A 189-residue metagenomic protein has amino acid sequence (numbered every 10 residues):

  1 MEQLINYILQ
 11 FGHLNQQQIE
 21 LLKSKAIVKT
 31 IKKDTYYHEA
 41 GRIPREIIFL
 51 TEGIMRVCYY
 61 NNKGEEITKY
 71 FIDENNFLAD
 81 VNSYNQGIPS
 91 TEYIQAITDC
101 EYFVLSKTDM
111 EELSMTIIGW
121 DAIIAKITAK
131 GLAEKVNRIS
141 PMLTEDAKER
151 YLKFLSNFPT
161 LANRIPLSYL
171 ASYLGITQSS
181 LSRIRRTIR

Functional and structural regions predicted by a protein language model:
M1-I27: Cyclic nucleotide-binding regulatory module and flanking cytosolic helices
K29, I48, Y70, Q95 (+3 more regions): Residues that recognize and position ribonucleotide moieties
Y36-A96: Cyclic nucleotide-binding regulatory domains
C58, D80-V81, E112-L113, F154 (+1 more regions): Residues that scaffold the ATP/ADP-binding catalytic core of kinase and kinase-like folds
N76-F77, D109, S180: Short, well-ordered alpha-helical scaffold segment located in the soluble/lumenal catalytic or ligand-binding core
S90, D109-D146, R150: A small-molecule sensor/coupling module
E145-R189: Phosphate-/nucleic-acid-contacting segments
